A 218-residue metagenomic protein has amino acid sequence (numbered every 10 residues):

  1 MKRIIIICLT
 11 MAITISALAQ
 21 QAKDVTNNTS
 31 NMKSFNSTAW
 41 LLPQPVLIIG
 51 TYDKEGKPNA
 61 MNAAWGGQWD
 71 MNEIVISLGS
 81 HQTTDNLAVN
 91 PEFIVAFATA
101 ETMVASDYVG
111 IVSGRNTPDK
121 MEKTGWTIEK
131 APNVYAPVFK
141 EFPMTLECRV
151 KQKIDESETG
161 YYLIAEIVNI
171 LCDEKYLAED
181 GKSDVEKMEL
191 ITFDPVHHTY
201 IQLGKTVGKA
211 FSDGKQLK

Functional and structural regions predicted by a protein language model:
M1-I4: Positively charged n-region of N-terminal signal peptides that target proteins for export
I7-S16: Bacterial N-terminal signal peptides
Q20-K218: Basic, polyanion-binding surface patches
